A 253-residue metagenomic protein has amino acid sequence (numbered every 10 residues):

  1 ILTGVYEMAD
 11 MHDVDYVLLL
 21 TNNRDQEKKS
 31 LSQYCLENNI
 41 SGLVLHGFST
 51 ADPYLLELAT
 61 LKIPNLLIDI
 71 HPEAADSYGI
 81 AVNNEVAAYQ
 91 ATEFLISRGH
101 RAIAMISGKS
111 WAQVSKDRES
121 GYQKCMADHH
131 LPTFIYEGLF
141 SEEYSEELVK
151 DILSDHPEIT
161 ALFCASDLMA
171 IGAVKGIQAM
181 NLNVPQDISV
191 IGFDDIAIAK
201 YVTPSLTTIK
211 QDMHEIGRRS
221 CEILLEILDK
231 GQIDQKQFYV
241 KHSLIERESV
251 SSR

Functional and structural regions predicted by a protein language model:
T3-V17, G42, A59-L67, H71-R253: Bacterial carbohydrate/catabolite-sensing allosteric modules
Y6-A51: Central regulatory/effector-binding core of bacterial HTH transcription factors
K28, A51-Y54, A170-A173: Short, well-ordered alpha-helical microsegments
Q33-Y34, P53-K62: Catalytic-core regions built around general acid/base machinery
